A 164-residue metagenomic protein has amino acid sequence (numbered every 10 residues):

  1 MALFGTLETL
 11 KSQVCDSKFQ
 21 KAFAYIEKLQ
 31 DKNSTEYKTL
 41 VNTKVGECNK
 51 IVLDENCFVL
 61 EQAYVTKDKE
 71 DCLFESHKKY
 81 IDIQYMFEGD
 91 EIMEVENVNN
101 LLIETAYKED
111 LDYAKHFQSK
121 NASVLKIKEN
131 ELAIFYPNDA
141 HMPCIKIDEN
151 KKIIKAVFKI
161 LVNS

Functional and structural regions predicted by a protein language model:
M1-L60, L73: A short, N-terminal "cap"/entry segment at the start of jelly-roll beta-barrel domains of the cupin/DSBH fold
D54, D71-D82, N100-I103, K120: A short beta-loop-beta micro-motif enriched in histidine and acidic residues
K79-I81, Y85-V95, N100, Y107-Y113: Glycine- and acidic-residue-biased ligand/ion/polar-headgroup-sensing regions
I83, L132-I134, N150-S164: A short hydrophobic beta-strand segment most commonly corresponding to one strand of the jelly-roll/cupin
Y113-A122: Acidic, glycine-rich flexible loop segments
K120, K126-C144: Conserved metal-binding segment of the jelly-roll/cupin
I145-E149: Short proline/glycine-enriched turn/loop segments at secondary-structure junctions
